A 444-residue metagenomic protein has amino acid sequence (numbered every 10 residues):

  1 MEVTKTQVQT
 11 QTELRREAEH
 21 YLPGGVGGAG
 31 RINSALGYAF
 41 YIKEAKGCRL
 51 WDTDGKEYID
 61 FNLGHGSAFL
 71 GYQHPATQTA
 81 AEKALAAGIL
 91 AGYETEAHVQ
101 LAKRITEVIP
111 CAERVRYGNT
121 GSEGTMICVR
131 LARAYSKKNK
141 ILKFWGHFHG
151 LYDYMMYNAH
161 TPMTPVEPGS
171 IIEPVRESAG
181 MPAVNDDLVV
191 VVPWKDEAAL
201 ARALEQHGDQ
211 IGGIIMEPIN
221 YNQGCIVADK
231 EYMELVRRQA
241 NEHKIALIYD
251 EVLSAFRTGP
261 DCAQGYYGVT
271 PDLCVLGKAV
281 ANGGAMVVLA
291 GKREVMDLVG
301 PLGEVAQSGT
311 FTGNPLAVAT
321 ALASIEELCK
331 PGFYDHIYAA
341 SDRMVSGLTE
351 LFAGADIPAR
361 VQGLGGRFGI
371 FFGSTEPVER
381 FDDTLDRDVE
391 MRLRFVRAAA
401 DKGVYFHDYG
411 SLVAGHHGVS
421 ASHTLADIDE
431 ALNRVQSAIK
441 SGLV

Functional and structural regions predicted by a protein language model:
E2-V444: Conserved N-terminal phosphate-binding loop of PLP-dependent enzymes in the Aspartate aminotransferase
